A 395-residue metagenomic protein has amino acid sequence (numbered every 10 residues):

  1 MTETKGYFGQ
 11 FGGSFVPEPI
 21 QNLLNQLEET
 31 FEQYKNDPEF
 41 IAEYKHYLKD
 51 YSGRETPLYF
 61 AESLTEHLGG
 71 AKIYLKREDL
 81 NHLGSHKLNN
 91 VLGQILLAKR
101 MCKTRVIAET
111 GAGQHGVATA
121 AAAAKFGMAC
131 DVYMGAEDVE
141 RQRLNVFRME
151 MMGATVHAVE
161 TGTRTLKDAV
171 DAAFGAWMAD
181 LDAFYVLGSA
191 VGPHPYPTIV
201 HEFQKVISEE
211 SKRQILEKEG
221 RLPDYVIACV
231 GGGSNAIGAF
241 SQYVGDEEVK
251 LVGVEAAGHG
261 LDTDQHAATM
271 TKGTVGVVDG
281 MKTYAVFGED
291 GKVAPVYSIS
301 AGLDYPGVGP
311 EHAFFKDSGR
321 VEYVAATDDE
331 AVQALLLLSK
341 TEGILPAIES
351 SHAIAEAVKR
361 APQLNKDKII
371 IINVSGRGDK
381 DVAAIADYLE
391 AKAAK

Functional and structural regions predicted by a protein language model:
E3-G12, N25-K103: Positively charged, low-complexity intrinsically disordered leader regions
R77-L88, V106-H115, G162-T163, Q204 (+5 more regions): Active-site nucleophile and cofactor-binding loops and adjacent substrate-binding regions of central metabolic enzymes
H82, A98-G135, L222-N235, L251-V254 (+1 more regions): A short, small-residue-rich loop immediately preceding and capping a beta-strand
L88-Q94, A108-F126, E140-R143, C229-F240 (+3 more regions): Short glycine/serine/threonine-rich phosphate/pyrophosphate-binding segments that cradle anionic phosphate groups
I107, H115-A173, D262-G273, D381-E390: Active-site-proximal loop->helix
V170-P195, G245-E248, G253-I344, D387-K395: Active-site/ligand-binding loops adjacent to catalytic centers
D180-V230, H312-F314, Q333: Active-site/ligand-binding-proximal alpha/beta "capping" segment
V230, S234, D328-D387, A391-A393: Claisen-condensing/thiolase-fold acyl-transfer catalytic domains that form or cleave C-C bonds in fatty acid
